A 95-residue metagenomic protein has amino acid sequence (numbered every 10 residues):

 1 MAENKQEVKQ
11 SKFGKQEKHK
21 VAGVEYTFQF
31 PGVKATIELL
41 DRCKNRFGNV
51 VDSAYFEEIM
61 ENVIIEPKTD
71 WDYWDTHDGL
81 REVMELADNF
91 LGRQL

Functional and structural regions predicted by a protein language model:
M1-Q10: Short, basic/low-complexity N-terminal boundary segments at the transition from targeting/disordered tails
G14, A22-L95: Short, surface-exposed, charged amphipathic helix/loop patches that serve as local interaction elements
